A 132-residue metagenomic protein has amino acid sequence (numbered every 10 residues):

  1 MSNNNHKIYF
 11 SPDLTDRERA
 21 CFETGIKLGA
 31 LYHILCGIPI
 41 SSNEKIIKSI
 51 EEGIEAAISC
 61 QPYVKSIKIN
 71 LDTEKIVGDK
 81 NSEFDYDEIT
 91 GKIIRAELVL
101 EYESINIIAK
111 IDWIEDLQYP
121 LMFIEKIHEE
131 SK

Functional and structural regions predicted by a protein language model:
M1-K132: Short beta-strand/helix segments in adaptor/scaffold domains that form protein-protein interfaces within large
